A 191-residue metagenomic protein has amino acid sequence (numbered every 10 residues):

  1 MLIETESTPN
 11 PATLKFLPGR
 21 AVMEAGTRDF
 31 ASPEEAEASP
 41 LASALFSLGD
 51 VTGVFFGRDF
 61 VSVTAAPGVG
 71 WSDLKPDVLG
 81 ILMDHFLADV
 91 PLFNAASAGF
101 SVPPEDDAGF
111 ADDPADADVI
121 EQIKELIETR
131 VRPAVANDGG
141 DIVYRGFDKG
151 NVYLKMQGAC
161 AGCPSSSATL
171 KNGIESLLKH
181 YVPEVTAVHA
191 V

Functional and structural regions predicted by a protein language model:
M1-V191: Domain-level signature for proteins that mediate thiol-based redox and metal-cofactor handling
